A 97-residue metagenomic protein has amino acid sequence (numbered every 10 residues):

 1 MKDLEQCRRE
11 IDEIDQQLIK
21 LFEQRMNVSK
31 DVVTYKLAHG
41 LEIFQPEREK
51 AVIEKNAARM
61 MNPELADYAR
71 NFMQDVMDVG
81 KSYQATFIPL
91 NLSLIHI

Functional and structural regions predicted by a protein language model:
M1-Q6: Short, charge-rich amphipathic alpha-helices with coiled-coil/heptad character
C7, I11-I14, L18-L21, V28: Amphipathic alpha-helical coiled-coil segments
Q16, H39-E42: A ubiquitous short alpha-helical element
L41, P46-I88: Long, charge-enriched, surface-exposed interaction segments in small proteins/subunits
I95-I97: Conserved small/polar residues in nucleotide/adenosyl-binding loops
